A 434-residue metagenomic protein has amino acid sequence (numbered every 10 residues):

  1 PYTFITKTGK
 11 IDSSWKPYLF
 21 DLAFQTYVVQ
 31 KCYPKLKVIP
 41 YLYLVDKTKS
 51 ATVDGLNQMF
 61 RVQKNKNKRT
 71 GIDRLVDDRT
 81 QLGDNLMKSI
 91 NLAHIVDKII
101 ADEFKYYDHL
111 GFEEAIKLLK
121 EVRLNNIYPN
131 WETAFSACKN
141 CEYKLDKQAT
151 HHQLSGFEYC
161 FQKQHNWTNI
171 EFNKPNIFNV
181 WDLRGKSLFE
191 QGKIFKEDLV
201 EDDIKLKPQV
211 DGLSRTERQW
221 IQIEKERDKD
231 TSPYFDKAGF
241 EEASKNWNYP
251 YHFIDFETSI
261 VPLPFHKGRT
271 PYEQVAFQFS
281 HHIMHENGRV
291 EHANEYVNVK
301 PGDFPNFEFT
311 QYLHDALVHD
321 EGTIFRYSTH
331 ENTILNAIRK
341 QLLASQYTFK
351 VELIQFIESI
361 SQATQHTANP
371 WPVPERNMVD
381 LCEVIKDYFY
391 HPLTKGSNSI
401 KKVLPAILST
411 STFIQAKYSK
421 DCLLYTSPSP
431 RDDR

Functional and structural regions predicted by a protein language model:
P1-I116, E273-F279, M284-V297, R326-A337: Nucleic-acid nuclease catalytic cores
F4-K7, S232, D236-H319: Conserved RNase H-like, two-metal-ion catalytic cores of nucleic-acid enzymes
T26, L36-L42, Y249-H252, Q278-H281 (+6 more regions): Beta-sheet entry/capping signal
T48-S50, K147-Q148, T231-P233, S259-L263 (+6 more regions): Flexible loop/turn segments at secondary-structure boundaries
V122-W167: Cysteine-cluster motifs in flexible loop/terminal segments that predominantly coordinate metals
W167-P250: N-terminal accessory regions of nucleic-acid-interacting proteins
T348-V351, Q355-L424: Activity-critical C-terminal alpha-helical subdomain
Y425-R434: Single conserved hydrophobic/aromatic residue that forms the stacking wall/gate of nucleotide- or nucleobase-binding
